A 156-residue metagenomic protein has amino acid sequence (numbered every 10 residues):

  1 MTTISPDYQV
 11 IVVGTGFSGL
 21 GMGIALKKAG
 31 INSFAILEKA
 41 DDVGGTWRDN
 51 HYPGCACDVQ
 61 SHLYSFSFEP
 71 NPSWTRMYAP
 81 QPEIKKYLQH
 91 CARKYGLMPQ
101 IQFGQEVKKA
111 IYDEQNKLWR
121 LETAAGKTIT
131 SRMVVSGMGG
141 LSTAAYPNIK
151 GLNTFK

Functional and structural regions predicted by a protein language model:
M1-Y8: A short, basic/flexible loop-to-alpha-helix module at the beginning of a structural domain
Y8-I36: N-terminal Rossmann-like FAD-binding beta1-loop-alpha1 element of flavoenzymes
L20, V43-G44, A144: Catalytic P-loop NTPase motifs of RecA-like helicase/translocase cores
I24-A25, R48-D49, Y146-K150: Short amphipathic alpha-helical segments
K27-Y52: Glycine-rich FAD pyrophosphate-binding loop
R48-H90: Glycine-rich active-site loop/strand segments that organize a redox cofactor
R76-S142: Feature captures the FAD/FMN-dependent oxidoreductase FAD-binding
V134, M138-K156: Glycine-rich beta-alpha-beta "Rossmann" dinucleotide-binding loop(s) and their flanking helix/strand
